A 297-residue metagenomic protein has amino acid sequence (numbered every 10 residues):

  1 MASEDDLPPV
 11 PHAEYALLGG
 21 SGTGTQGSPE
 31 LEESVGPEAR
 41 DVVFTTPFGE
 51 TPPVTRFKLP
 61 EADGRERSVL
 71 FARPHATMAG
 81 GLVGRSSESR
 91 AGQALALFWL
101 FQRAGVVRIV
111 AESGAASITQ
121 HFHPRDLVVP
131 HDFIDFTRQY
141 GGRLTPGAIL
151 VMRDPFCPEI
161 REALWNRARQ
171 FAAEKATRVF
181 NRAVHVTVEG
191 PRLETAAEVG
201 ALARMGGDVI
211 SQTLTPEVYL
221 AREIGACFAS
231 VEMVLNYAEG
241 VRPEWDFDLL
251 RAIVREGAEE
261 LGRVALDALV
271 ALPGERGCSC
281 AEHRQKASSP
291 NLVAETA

Functional and structural regions predicted by a protein language model:
A2-M152: Metabolite-binding pocket within alpha/beta catalytic cores that recognizes anionic/polar moieties
F101-G105, A203, R222: Non-catalytic positions within long, well-ordered alpha-helices that form the structural scaffold/packing of enzyme
V107-R108, D208, C227: Short acidic/polar active-site loop segments enriched in Thr and Asp
E112-V199: Mid-sequence, gly/pro-rich, charge-dense loop/helix-turn segments that line enzyme active sites
V184-V186, I210, A229: Hydrophobic faces of well-ordered beta-strands that scaffold small-molecule active sites in alpha/beta enzyme cores
Q212-L249: Zn-dependent metallopeptidase/amidohydrolase metal-coordination segment
A238-P290: His/Asp/Glu-rich mid-to-C-terminal helical/loop segments that flank catalytic regions of hydrolases
